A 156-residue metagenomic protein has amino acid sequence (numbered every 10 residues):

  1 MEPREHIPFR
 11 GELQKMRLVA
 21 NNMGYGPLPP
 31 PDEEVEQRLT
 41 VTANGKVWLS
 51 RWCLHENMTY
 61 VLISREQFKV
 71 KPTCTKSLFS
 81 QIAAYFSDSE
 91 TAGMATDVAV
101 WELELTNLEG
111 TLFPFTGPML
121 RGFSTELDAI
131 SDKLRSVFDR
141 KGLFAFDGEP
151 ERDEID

Functional and structural regions predicted by a protein language model:
M1-E36, M58-D156: Short, well-ordered, aromatic-rich surface patches in folded extracellular/luminal domains
T42-N44, E109: Acidic/polar residues in short coil/turn loops that connect beta-strands within repeat-based beta-sheet scaffolds
N44-L54: N-terminal glycine/threonine-rich, aromatic-flanked beta-hairpin/loop signature
